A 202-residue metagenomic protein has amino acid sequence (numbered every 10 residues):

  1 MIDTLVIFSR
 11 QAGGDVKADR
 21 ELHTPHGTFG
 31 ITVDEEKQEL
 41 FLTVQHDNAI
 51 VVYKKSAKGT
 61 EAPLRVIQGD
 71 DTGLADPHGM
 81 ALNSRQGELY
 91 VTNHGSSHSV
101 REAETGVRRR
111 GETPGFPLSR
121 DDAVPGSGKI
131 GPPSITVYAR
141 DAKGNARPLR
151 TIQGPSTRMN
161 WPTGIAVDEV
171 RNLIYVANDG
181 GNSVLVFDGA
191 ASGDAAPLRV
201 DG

Functional and structural regions predicted by a protein language model:
M1-I2, V33-E35, L40-N48, N83 (+4 more regions): Conserved beta-strand positions in repeat-built beta-propeller and related beta-rich domains
M1-V16, R120-G128: An edge-strand/N-cap motif at the start of beta-rich repeat modules
D3-I7, A49-V52, G126, P133-V137 (+1 more regions): A short loop-to-beta-strand structural motif that recurs across blades of beta-propeller domains
A12-V16, A57, E61, A142 (+2 more regions): Residue-level signal for glycine
V16-L22, P63-D70, P148-S156, A196-G202: A short beta-strand motif characteristic of beta-propeller blades
H23-E39, D70-Q86, G115-R120, V124-I130 (+1 more regions): Beta-rich, blade/repeat-based domains predominating in secreted/periplasmic proteins but also intracellular
N93-I130: Short, conserved, GDST-rich strand-edge loop motifs in beta-rich repeat architectures
